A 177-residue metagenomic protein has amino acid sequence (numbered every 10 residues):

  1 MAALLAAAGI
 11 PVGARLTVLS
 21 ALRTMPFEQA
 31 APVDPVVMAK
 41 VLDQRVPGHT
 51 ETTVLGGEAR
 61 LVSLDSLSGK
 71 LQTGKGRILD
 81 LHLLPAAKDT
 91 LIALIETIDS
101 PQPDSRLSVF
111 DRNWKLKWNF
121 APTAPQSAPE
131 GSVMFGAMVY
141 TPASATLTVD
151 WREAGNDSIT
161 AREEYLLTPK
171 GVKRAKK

Functional and structural regions predicted by a protein language model:
L4-L83: Terminal domain-start segments
S66-S68, D89-A93, S144-T148: Short, hydrophobic/aromatic-rich segments at coil-to-beta transitions
L71, T97-Q102, A154-N156: Short consensus segments that form the blades of beta-propeller domains, in both extracellular/periplasmic
D80-P85, A137-V139: Beta-propeller blade termini
A87-P122: Mid-length scaffold segments of soluble, non-membrane domains
K117-K177: Short aromatic loop motif centered on NTY/YTY
